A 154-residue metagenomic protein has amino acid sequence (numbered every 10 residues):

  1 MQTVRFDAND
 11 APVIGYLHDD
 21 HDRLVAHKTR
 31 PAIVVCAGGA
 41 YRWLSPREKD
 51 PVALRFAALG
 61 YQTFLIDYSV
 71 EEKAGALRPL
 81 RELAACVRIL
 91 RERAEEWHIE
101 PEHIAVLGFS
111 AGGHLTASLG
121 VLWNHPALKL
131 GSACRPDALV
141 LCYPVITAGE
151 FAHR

Functional and structural regions predicted by a protein language model:
M1-K28, L80, E150, R154: N-terminal cap/lid segment of alpha/beta-hydrolase-fold proteins
V4, V34, F64, V140-C142: Hydrophobic/aromatic beta-strand patches that form the interior of the parallel beta-sheet core in alpha/beta enzyme
L17, T29, L44-E48: N-terminal carbohydrate-binding/catalytic regions of secreted carbohydrate-active enzymes
T29-G38: Short beta-strand element of the alpha/beta-hydrolase
G39, Q62, D67-E71, V145: Short beta-to-alpha linker loops that shape the active-site pocket of alpha/beta-hydrolase fold enzymes
S45-P46, I66-P101: Catalytic nucleophile-loop/oxyanion-hole region of alpha/beta-hydrolase and closely related hydrolase-like folds
P46-F64: Short amphipathic alpha-helix adjacent to the substrate-entry channel of hydrolases
A85-R154: Primarily recognizes the serine-hydrolase "nucleophile elbow" in alpha/beta-hydrolase and SGNH/GDSL folds
